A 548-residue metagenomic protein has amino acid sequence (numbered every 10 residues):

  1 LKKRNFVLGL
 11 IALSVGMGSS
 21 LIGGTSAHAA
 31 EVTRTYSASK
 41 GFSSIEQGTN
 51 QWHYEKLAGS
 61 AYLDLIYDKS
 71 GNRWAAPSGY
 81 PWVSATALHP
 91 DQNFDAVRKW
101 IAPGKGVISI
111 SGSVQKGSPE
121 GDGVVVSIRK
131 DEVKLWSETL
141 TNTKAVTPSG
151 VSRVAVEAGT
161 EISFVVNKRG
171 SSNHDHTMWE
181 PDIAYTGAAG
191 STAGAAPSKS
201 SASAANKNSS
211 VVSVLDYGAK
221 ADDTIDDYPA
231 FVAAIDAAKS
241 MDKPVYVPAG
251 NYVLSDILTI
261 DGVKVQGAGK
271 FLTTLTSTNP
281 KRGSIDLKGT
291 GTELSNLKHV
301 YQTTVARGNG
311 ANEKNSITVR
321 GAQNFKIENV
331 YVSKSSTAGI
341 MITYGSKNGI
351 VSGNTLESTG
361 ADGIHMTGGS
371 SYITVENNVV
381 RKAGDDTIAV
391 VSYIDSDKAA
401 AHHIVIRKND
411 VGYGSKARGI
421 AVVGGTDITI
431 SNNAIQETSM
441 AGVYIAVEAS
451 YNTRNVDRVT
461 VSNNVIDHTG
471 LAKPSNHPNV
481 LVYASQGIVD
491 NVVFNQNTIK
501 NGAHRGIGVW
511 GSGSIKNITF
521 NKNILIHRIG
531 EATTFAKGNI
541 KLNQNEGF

Functional and structural regions predicted by a protein language model:
K2-T25: Sec-dependent N-terminal signal peptides of Gram-positive bacterial secreted proteins and lipoproteins
E31-G190: Gly-Asp-aromatic-enriched flexible segments
A102, V232-A237, Y252-Q266, T273-N296 (+4 more regions): Extracellular beta-strand-rich solenoid/capping regions of secreted or surface-exposed proteins that bind or remodel
I108, V212, V245, Y252 (+23 more regions): Solenoid scaffold repeats with emphasis on beta-solenoid/beta-helix
V214-P248: Acidic Gly/Asp/Thr-rich repetitive segments characteristic of extracellular carbohydrate-active and adhesion proteins
K243, L254-L258, K270, T274-G283 (+11 more regions): Short glycine/acidic-rich loop motifs that flank beta-strands on beta-rich extracellular proteins
E293-I394, K398-A401: Right-handed parallel beta-helix
L297, V330, N354, N378 (+9 more regions): Consensus "Asn ladder" position of solenoid repeat domains
